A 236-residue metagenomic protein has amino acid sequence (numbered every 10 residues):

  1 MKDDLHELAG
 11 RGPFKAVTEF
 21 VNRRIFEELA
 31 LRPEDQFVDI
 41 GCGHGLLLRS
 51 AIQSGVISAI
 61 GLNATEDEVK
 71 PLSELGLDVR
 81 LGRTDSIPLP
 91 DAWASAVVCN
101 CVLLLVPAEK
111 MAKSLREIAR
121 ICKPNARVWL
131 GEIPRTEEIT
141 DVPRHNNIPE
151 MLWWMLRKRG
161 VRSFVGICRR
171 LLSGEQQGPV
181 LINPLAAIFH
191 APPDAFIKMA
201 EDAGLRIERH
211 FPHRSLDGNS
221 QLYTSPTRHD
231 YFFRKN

Functional and structural regions predicted by a protein language model:
M1-A30: Conserved class I S-adenosyl-L-methionine
E34-G43: Conserved class I S-adenosyl-L-methionine
H44-S86: Class I SAM-dependent methyltransferase SAM/SAH-binding core
D85-V97: A short acidic, Gly/Pro-enriched loop at the edge of an enzyme's catalytic core that lines a small-molecule cofactor
C99-V102: A short beta-strand submotif of the Rossmann-like class I SAM-dependent methyltransferase core that lines
A112-P124: A short glycine-rich, Lys/Arg-flanked "PGG" loop and its adjoining helix->strand segment in the class I
W129-K158: Conserved class I S-adenosyl-L-methionine
A186-G204: Short alpha-helix
